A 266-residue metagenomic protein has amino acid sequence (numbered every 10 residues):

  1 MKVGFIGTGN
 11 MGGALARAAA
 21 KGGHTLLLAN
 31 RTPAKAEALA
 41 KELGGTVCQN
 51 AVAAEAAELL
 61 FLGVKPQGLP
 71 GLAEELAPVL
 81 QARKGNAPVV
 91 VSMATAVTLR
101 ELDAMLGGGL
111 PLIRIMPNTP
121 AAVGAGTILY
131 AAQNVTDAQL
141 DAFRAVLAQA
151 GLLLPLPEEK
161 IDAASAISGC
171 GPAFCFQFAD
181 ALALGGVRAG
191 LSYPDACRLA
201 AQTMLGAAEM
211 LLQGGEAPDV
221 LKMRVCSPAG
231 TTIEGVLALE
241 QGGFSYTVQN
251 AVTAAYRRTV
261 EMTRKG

Functional and structural regions predicted by a protein language model:
M1-E55, A125-G126, V187-A189: NAD(P)+-binding Rossmann beta1-loop-alpha1 motif at the extreme N-terminus of oxidoreductases
L15, L27, L43, A51-I128: Rossmann-like NAD(P)(H) cofactor-binding subdomain of soluble oxidoreductases
A36, A54, L69, S192-L199 (+2 more regions): Small-residue helix-packing motif on alpha-helices
E101-P111, T127-A164, C175-Q213, R258: Internal alpha-helical scaffold of NAD(P)-dependent oxidoreductase catalytic cores
L112-I113, I161-A166, P218-M223: Short pre-catalytic strand/loop immediately N-terminal to key active-site residues, enriched for Gly-Thr
I167, A179, K265: Catalytic, metal-anchored helix/loop core of enzyme active sites in primary metabolism
A201-G266: NAD(P)-dependent Rossmann-like dehydrogenase/reductase catalytic/cofactor-binding core
